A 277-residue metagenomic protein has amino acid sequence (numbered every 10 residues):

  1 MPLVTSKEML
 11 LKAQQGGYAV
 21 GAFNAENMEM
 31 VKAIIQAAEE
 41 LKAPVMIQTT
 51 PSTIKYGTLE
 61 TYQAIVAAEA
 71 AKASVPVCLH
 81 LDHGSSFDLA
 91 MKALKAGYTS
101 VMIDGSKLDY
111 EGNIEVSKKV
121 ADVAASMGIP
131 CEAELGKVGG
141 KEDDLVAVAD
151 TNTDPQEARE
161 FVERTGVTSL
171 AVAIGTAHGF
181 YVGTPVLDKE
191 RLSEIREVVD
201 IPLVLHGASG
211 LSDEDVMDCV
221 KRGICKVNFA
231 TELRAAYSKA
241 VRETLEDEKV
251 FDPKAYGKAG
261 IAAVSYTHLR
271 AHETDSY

Functional and structural regions predicted by a protein language model:
M1-V20: N-terminal amphipathic alpha-helix/helix-capping segment at the start of soluble metabolic enzymes
V20-F23, V45-Q48, V77-L81, V101-I103 (+4 more regions): Hydrophobic faces of well-ordered beta-strands that scaffold small-molecule active sites in alpha/beta enzyme cores
M28-V45, I65-A68, K72, F87-S100 (+3 more regions): Alpha/beta enzyme core
G57-T61, S86-D88, L108-V123, M127 (+1 more regions): Active-site-adjacent beta->alpha loops and helix N-cap segments on the catalytic face of soluble alpha/beta enzymes
D88-K92, G210-R222: Catalytic cores of alpha/beta
M102-Y110, I224-S238: Glycine-rich phosphate-binding active-site loops on the catalytic face of alpha/beta enzymes
S117, A121, S238-D252: C-terminal helical cap(s) of enzyme catalytic domains, especially alpha/beta-barrels
T267-T274: Conserved small/polar residues in nucleotide/adenosyl-binding loops
